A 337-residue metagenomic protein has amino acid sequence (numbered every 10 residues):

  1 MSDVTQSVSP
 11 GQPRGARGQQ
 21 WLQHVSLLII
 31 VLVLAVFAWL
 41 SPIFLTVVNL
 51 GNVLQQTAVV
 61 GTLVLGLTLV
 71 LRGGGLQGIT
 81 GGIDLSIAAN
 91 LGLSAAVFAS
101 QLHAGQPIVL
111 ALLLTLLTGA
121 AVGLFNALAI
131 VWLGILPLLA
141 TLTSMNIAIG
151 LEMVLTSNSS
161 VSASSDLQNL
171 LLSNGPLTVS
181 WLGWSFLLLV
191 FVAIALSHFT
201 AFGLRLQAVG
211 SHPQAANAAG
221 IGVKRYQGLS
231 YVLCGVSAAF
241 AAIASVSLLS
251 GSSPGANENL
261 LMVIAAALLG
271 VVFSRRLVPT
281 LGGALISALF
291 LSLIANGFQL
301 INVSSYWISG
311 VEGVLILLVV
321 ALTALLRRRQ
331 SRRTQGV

Functional and structural regions predicted by a protein language model:
M1-A35, W39, V48, A218 (+2 more regions): Cytosolic-side transmembrane-helix boundaries in multi-pass membrane proteins
V25-L28, L50-T62, I108-T118, G183-W184 (+2 more regions): Structural signature of hydrophobic alpha-helical transmembrane segments
I29-T46, E152-T156, A195-A201: Structural signal for alpha-helical transmembrane segments and their membrane-water exit/capping regions in multi-pass
V36-S41, V48-A104, V271-V278, V314: Single transmembrane alpha-helix segments in multi-pass membrane proteins
G105-M145, F191, I286-S287: Alpha-helical transmembrane segments within multi-pass membrane transporters and channels
P107, V122, L177-S253: Helix-loop-helix "hairpin" substructures at the membrane interface of multi-pass membrane proteins
L133, P137-F199, Y226-L229, L248-N257 (+1 more regions): Transmembrane helix-bundle core of multi-pass membrane transporters and related energy-transducing complexes
A238, L248, S252-G313: Transmembrane alpha-helical segments in multi-pass inner-membrane proteins
